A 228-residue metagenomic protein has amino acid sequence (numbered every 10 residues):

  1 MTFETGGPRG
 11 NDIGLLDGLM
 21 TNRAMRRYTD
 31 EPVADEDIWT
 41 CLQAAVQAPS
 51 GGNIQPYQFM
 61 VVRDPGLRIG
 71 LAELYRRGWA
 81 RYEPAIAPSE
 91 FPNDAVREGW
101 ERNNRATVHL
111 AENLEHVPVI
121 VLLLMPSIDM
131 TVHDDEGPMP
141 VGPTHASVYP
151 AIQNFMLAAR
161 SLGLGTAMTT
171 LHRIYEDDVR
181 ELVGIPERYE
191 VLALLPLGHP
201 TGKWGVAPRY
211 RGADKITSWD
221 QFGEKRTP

Functional and structural regions predicted by a protein language model:
T2-N11, M25, E190-P228: C-terminal helix-cap and adjacent tail motif
G14-E31: Generic N-terminal amphipathic, Lys/Arg-enriched alpha-helix
R27-Y28, Q58, G165-T169: Short catalytic-loop micro-motif centered on adjacent basic/acidic residues
Q43-V46, V121-L182: Small-aliphatic-rich amphipathic alpha-helix that forms the alpha element of a beta-alpha
A44-V46, N104-H109, V179-E181, K203-W204: Glycine-rich, charged/polar anion/phosphate-binding loops that engage phosphate groups from diverse ligands
V46-I54: Glycine-rich phosphate/pyrophosphate-binding beta-alpha loops
V61-S147: Glycine/small-residue-rich phosphate/adenosyl-binding loop
A80-P92, V183-P208: A glycine-rich helix N-cap at a beta->alpha junction
